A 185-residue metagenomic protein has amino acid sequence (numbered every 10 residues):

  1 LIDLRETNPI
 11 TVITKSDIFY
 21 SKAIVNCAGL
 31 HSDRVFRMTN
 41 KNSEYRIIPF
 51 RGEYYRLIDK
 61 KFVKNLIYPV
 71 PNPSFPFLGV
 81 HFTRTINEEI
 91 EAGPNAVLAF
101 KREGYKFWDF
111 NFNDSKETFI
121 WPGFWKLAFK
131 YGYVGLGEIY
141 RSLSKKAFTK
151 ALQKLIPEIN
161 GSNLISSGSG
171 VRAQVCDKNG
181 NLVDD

Functional and structural regions predicted by a protein language model:
I2-N111: Flavin-dependent oxidoreductases
R56-D59, L78, K116, V175-G180: Short amphipathic alpha-helical patches
F107-G123: Short, cationic low-complexity segments
T118-D185: C-terminal catalytic lobe of FAD-dependent flavoproteins
